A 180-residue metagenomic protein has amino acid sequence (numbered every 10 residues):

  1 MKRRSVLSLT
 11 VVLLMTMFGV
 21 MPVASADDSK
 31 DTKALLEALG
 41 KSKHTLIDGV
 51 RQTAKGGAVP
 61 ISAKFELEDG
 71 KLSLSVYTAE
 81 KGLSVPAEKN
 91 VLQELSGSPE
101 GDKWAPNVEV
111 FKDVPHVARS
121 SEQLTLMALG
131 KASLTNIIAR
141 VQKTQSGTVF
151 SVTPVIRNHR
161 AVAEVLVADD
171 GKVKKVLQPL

Functional and structural regions predicted by a protein language model:
K2-S8, G19-L180: Long, terminal "pre-/pro-" and other extracytoplasmic accessory regions that lie outside the mature folded/catalytic
L13-G19: Hydrophobic core
